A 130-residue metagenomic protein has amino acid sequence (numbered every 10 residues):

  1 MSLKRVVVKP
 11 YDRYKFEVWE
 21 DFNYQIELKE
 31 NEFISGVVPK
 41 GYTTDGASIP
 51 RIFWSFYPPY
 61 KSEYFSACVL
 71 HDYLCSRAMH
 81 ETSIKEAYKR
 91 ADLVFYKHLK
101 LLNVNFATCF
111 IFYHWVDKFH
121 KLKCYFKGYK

Functional and structural regions predicted by a protein language model:
M1-K130: Extended terminal accessory/targeting regions
